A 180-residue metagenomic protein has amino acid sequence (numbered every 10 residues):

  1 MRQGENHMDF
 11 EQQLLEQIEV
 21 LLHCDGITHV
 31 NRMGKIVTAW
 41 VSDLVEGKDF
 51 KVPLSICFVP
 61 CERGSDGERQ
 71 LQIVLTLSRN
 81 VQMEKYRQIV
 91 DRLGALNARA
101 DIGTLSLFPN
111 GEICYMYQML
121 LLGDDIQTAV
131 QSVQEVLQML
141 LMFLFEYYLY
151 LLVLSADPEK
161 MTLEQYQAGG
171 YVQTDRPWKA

Functional and structural regions predicted by a protein language model:
M1-C61: Charge-rich, low-complexity N-terminal segments
N6, F10-L14, V81-I89, T128-S132 (+1 more regions): Short amphipathic alpha-helical segments
H29-K35, S65, L107-G111: Short, ordered beta-strand-loop transition motifs
W40-V45, V74-R79, Q118-L121: Secondary-structure transition/turn motif
K51-R79: A short acidic-to-branched-hydrophobic micro-motif
E68-C114: Short, internal acidic amphipathic alpha-helical interface segments that mediate docking to partner proteins
I102-E159: Charged, low-complexity intrinsically disordered regions
Y150-A180: Short, highly charged C-terminal tails/helix-capping segments
